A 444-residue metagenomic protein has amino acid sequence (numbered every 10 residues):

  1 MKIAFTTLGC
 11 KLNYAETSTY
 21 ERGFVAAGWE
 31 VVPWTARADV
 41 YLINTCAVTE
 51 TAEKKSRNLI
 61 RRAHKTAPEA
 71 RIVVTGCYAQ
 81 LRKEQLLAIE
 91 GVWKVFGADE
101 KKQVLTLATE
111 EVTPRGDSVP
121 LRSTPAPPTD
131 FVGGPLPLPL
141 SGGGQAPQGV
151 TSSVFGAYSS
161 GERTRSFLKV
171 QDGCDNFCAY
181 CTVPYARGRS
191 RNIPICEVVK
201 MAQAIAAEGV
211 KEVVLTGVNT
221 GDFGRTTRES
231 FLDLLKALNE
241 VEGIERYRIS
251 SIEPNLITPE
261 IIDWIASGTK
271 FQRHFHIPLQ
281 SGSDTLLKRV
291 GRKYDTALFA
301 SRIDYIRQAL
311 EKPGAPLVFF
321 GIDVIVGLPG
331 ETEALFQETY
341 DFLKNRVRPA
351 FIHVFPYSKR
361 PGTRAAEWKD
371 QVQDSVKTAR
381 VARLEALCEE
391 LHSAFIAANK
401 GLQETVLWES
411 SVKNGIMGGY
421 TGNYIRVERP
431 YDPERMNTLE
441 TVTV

Functional and structural regions predicted by a protein language model:
M1-D222, K236, E260, F275 (+7 more regions): Proteins enriched for Cys/Gly/acidic motifs involved in redox and nucleic-acid/cofactor modification
T7, S251, L279-S281, P356 (+2 more regions): Flexible glycine-/small-residue-rich
V73, L81-R82, A207-A334: Conserved SAM/AdoMet-binding glycine-rich loop
I89-E90, V241, G268, R346: Acidic-histidine catalytic/liganding microenvironments
S159, D263-S267, L279, I396-A398 (+2 more regions): Replace "in large, NTP-powered and nucleic-acid-processing enzymes" with "in large, NTP-powered factors and other
I277, D323, L343, I352 (+3 more regions): Hydrophobic, well-ordered secondary-structure elements that form the walls of internal hydrophobic environments
E331, R348-P349: Contiguous mid-protein beta-loop-alpha structural module that forms a pocket-lining wall or clamp of enzyme active
P356, A365-V444: Terminal RNA-binding accessory module
